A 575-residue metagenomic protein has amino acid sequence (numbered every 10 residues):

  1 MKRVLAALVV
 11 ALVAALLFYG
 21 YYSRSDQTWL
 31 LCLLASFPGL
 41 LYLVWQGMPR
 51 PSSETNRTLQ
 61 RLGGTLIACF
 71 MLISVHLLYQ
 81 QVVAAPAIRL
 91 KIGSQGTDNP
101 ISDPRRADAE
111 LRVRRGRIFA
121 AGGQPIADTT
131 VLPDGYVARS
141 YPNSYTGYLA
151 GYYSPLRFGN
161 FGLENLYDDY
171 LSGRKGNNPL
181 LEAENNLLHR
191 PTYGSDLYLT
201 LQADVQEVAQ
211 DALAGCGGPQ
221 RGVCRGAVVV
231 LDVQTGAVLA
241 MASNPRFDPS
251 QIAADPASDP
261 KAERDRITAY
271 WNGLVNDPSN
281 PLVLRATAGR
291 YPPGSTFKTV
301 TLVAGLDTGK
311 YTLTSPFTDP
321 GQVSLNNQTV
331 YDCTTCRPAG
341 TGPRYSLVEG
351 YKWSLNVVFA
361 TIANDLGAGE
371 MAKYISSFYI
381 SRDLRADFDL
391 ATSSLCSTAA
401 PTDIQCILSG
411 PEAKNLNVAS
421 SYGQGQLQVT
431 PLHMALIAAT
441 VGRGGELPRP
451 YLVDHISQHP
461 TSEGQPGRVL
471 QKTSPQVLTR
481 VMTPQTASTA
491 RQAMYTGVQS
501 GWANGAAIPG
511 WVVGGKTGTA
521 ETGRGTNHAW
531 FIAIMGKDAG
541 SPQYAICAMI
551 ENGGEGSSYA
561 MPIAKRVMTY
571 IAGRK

Functional and structural regions predicted by a protein language model:
M1-R266, P278-R290, T312, G369-S376 (+3 more regions): Periplasmic/cell-envelope proteins involved in peptidoglycan metabolism and beta-lactam response
R3-L5, A11-L17, Q234-S295, V300-N552 (+1 more regions): Beta-lactam-recognizing serine transpeptidase/beta-lactamase-like catalytic domain environment
